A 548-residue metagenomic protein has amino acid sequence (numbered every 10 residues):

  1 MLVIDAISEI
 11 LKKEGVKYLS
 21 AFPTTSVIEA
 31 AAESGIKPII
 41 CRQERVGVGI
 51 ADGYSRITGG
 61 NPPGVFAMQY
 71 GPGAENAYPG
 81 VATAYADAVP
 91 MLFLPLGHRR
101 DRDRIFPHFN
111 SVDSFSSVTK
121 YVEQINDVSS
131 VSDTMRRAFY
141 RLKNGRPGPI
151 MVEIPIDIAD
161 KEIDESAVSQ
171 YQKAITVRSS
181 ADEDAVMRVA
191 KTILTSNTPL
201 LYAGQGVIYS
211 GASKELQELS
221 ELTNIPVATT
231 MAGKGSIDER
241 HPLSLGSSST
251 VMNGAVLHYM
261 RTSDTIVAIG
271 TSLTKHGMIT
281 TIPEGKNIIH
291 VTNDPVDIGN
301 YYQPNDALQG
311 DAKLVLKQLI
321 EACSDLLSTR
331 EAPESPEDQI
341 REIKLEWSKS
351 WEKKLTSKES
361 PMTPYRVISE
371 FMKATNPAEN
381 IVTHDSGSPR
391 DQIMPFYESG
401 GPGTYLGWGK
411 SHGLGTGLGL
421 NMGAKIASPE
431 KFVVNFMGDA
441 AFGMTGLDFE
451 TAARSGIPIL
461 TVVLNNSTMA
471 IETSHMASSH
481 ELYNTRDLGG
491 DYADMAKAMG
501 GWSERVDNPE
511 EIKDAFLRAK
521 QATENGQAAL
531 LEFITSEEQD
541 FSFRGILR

Functional and structural regions predicted by a protein language model:
M1-A332, F432, T451, P458-T461 (+2 more regions): N-terminal alpha/beta PP-like core and its mobile active-site loop of ThDP/TPP-dependent enzymes
V3, E165-A167, G285-S386, S503 (+1 more regions): Phosphate/pyrophosphate-binding active-site segments
I4, K12-S34, E342-G419, A424 (+1 more regions): Active-site diphosphate/adenylate-binding microenvironment
D52, D113, Q217, S369 (+3 more regions): Active-site phosphate/pyrophosphate- and oxyanion-stabilizing loops and adjacent acidic/basic residues in soluble
S55, L142, S220, M372-T375 (+3 more regions): N-terminal cationic-hydrophobic initiation segments that often serve targeting/anchoring roles
G60, P377-A378, P429-E430: Short helix-loop-beta connector
R102-R104, T250, G299-Y301, A307-Q309 (+3 more regions): Thiamine diphosphate
R188, T192, E370-F371, M495: Amphipathic alpha-helical segments that form well-ordered structural scaffolds and often line/cohere around active
